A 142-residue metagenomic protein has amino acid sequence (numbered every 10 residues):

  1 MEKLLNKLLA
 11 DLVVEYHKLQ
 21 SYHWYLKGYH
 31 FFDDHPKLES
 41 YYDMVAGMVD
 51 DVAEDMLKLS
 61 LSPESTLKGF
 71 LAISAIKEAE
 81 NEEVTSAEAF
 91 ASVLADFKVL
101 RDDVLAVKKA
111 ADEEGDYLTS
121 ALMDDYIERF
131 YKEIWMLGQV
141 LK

Functional and structural regions predicted by a protein language model:
M1-E15, Y41, A89, V93-L100 (+1 more regions): Amphipathic alpha-helix face/heptad-repeat signature
L4, D11, K18-S21, K37-M44 (+1 more regions): Residue-level detector of alpha-helical secondary structure
L9, Y16-L19, H23, V49 (+6 more regions): A structural signal for well-ordered alpha-helices, especially hydrophobic packing surfaces of coiled-coils
E15-S40, D103-L118: Helix-loop segments that flank and shape redox-cofactor active sites
L26, F31, D43, P63 (+3 more regions): Long, contiguous binding/interaction regions
D33-G69: Conserved alpha-helical segments that form or flank metal/cofactor-binding pockets of metalloenzymes
D50, E54, S74-M123: Acidic/histidine-rich alpha-helical segments that form the ligand environment of transition-metal centers
